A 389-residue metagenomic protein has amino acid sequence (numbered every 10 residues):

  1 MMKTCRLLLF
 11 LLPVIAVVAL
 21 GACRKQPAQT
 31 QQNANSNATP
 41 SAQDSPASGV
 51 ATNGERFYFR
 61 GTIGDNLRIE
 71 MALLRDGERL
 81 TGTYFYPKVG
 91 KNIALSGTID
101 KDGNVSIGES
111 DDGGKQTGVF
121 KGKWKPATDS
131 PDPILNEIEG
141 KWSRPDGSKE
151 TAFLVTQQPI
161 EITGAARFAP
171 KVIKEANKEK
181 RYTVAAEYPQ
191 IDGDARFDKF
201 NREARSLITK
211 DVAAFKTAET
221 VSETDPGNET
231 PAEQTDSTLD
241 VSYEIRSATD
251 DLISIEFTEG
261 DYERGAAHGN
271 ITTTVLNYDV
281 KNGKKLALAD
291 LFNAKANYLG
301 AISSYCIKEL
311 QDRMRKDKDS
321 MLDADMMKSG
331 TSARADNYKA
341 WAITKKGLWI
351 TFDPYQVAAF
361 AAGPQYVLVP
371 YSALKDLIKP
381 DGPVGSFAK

Functional and structural regions predicted by a protein language model:
M2-F10: Bacterial N-terminal signal peptides that target proteins for export
F10-A16: Hydrophobic helical h-region of N-terminal Sec-dependent signal peptides in bacterial secretory/periplasmic proteins
A19-A22: C-terminal motif of bacterial Sec signal peptides marking the signal peptidase cleavage site
Q26-A34, A38-R79, T83-K389: Compositionally biased intrinsically disordered regions enriched in Thr/Gly
